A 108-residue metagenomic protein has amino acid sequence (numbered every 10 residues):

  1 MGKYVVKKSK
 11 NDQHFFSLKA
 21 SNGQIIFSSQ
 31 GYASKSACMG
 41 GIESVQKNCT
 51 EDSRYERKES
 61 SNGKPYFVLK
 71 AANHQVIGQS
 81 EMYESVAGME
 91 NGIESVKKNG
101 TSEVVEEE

Functional and structural regions predicted by a protein language model:
M1, V105-E108: Intrinsic N-terminal pre-sequences and regulatory tails
K3-K7, Q13-A20, I26-Y32, G41-S44 (+5 more regions): A structural feature that tracks compact, well-ordered secondary-structure segments with a strong bias toward
Q46-R54, K97-V105: Short arginine-rich
